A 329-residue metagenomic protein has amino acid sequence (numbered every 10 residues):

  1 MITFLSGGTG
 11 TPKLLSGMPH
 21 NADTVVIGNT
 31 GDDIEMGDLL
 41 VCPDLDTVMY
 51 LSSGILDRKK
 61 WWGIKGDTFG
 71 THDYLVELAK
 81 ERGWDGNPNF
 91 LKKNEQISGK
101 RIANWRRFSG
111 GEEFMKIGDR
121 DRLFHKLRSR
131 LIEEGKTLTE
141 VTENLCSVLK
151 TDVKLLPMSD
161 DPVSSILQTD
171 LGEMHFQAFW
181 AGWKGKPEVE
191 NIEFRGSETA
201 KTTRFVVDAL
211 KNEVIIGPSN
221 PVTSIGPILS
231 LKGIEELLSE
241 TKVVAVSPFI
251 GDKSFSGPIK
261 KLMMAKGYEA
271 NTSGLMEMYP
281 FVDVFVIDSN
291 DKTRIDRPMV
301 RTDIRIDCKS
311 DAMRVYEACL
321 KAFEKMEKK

Functional and structural regions predicted by a protein language model:
M1-T3: Extreme N-terminal starter segment of soluble prokaryotic enzymes
M18-N21, E235-T241, Y279-P280: Short, conserved loop/helix-junction motifs that constitute active-site signature segments in enzyme catalytic cores
V25-N29, K242-F249, V284-S289: Short internal beta-strands
N29-E193: Electropositive, gly/pro-rich neighborhoods at or near active sites that engage anionic ligands
T139, E190-D208: Active-site glycine-rich loop that binds ribose-phosphate moieties when present
G196-E198, N220-L231: Active-site glycine- and acidic-residue-rich loops that bind and position anionic ligands or nucleotide-like cofactors
G226-K266: Redox- and metal-dependent alpha/beta enzyme cores, enriched for Fe-S-associated oxidoreductases and cofactor-handling
F255-K329: C-terminal functional extensions of proteins
